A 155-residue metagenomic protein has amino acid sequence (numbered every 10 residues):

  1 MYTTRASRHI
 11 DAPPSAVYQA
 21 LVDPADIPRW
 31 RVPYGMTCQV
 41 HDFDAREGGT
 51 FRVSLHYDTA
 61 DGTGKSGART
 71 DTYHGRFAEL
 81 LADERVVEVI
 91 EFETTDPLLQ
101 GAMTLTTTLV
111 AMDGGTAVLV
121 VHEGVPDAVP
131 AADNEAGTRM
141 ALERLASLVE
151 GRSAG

Functional and structural regions predicted by a protein language model:
M1-C38: Hydrophobic ligand-binding cavity/cleft-lining segments
I10, L21, L55-Y57, F92 (+1 more regions): Short beta-strand segments enriched in hydrophobic/aromatic residues within well-folded beta-rich domains
V17-Y18, I27, F51, F77 (+4 more regions): Hydrophobic pocket/interface hotspot
Q39-E91: Glycine-rich portal/gate segments that line the openings of hydrophobic small-molecule binding cavities
A78-E79, V87-R139: Beta-strand/loop substructures that line and gate deep hydrophobic ligand-binding cavities in soluble
L148-G155: Short, highly charged C-terminal tails/helix-capping segments
